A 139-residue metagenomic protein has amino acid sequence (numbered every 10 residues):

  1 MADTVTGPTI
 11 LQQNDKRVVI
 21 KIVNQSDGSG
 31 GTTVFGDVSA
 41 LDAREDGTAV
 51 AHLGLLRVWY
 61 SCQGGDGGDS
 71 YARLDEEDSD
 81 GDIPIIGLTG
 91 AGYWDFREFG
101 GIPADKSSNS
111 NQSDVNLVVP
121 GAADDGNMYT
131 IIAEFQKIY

Functional and structural regions predicted by a protein language model:
A2-G47: Solvent-exposed, flexible loop/coil segments flanking beta-strands in beta-rich domains
D3-N14, P120-Y139: C-terminal interaction-tip segments
S26-V34, D66-D69, G121-I131: Short, surface-exposed beta-strand/loop "edge" segments at domain boundaries and coil↔beta transitions
G36-R73: Beta-rich globular "head" domains
W59-S61, V118, E134: Residue-level recognition of well-ordered beta-strand positions that form the cores of beta-sheet-rich folds across
G64-L88: Short, surface-exposed beta-strand/strand-loop-strand elements in extracellular ectodomains
G81-P103: An anionic, turn-rich surface loop/hairpin at beta-sheet edges that serves as a generic interaction/coordination patch
G100-N127: Noncatalytic modules at the cell exterior or secretory-pathway interfaces, chiefly beta-strand-rich lectin/adhesion
